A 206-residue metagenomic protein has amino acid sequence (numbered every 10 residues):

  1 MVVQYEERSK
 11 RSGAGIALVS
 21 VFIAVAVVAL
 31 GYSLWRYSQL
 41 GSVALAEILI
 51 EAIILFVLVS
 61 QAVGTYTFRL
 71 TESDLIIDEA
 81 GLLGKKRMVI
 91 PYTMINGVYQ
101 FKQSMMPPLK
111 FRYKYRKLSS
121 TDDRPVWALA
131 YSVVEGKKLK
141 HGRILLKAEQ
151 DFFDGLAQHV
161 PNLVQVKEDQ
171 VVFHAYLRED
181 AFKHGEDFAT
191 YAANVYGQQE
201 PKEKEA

Functional and structural regions predicted by a protein language model:
M1-S38, E179-A206: N-terminal membrane-targeting/pre-transmembrane regions
V3-S9, M88-I90, I144-L146: Generic detection of short hydrophobic beta-strand segments and adjacent strand-loop junctions
F22, A26-A29, A46-I54: Alpha-helical transmembrane anchor segments and their immediate juxtamembrane flanks, especially terminal single-pass
L34-E51: Hydrophobic alpha-helical transmembrane segments
L55-Y99: Conserved beta-hairpin
L70-I76, I95-M106, F173-E186: Juxtamembrane/interfacial segments around transmembrane helices
L82-K85, Q100-K114: Short acidic, Gly/Pro-enriched loop/turn segments at secondary-structure junctions
R116-A181: A membrane-cytosol interface segment of integral membrane proteins
